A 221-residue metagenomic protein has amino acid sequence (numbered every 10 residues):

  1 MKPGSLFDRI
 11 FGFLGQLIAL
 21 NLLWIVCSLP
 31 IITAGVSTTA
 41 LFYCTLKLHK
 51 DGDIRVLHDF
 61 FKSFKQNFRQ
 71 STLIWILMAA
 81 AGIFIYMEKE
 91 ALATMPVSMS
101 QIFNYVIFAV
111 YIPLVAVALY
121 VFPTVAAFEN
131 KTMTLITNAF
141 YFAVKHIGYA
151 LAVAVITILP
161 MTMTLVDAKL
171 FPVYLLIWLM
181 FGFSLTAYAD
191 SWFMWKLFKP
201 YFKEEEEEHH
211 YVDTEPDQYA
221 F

Functional and structural regions predicted by a protein language model:
M1-I107, L114-F221: Helix-coil boundary and N-terminal low-complexity module in membrane systems
